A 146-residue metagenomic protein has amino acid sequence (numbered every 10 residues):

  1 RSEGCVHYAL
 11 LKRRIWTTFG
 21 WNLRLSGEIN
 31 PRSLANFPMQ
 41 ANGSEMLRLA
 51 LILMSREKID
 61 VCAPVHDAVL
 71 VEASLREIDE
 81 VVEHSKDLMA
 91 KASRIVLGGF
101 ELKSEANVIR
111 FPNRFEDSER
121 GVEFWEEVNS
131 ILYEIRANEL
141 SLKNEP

Functional and structural regions predicted by a protein language model:
R1-P146: Conserved catalytic core of nucleotide polymerization and phosphodiester-bond processing enzymes
